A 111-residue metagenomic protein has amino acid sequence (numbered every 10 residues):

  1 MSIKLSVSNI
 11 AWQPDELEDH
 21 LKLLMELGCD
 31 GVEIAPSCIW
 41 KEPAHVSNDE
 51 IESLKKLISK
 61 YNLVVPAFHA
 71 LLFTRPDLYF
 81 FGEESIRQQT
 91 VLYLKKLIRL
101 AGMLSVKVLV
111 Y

Functional and structural regions predicted by a protein language model:
M1-K107: N-terminal pre-domain/capping segments
Y111: Basic, amphipathic alpha-helix used for nucleic-acid engagement in HTH/winged-helix/SANT-Myb modules and analogous
